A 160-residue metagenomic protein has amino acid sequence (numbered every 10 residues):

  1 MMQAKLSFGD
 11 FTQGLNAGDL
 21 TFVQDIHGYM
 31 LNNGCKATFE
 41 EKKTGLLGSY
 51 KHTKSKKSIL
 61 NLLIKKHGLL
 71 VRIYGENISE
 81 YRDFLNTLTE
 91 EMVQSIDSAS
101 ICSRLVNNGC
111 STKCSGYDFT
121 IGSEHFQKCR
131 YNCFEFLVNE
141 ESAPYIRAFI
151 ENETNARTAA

Functional and structural regions predicted by a protein language model:
M1-A160: Charge-dense, helix-prone N-terminal extensions
